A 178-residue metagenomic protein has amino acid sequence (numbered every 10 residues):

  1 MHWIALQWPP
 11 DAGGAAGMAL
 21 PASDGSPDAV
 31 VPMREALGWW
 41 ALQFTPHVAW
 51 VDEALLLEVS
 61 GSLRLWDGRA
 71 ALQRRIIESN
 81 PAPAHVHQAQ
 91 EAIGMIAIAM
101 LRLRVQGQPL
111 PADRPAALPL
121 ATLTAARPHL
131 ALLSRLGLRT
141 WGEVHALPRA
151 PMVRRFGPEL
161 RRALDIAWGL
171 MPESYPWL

Functional and structural regions predicted by a protein language model:
M1-L178: Gly/Gly-Pro- and Ser/Thr-rich, intrinsically disordered tail segments characteristic of DNA damage-repair and tolerance
